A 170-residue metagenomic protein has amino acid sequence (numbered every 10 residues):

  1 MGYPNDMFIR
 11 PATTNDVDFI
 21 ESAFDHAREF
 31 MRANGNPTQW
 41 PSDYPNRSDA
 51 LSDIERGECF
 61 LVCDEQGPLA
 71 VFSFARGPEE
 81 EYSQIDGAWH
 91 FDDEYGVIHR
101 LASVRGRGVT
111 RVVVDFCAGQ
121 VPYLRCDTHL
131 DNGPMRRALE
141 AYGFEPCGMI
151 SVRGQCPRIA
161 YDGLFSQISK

Functional and structural regions predicted by a protein language model:
M7, Q66-V71, G96: Glycine-rich phosphate/pyrophosphate-binding loop shared by adenosine-nucleotide-utilizing enzymes
F8-S22: A short beta-loop-alpha structural element at the N-terminal edge of CoA-dependent acyl/N-acetyltransferase catalytic
R28-S48: Conserved GNAT-fold acetyl-CoA-binding loop/helix
L61, G67-G77: Conserved beta-strand in the GNAT
S73-R105: Conserved acyl-donor/pantetheine-binding loop and adjacent beta-alpha core of acyl/acetyltransferases and related
S103-G119, R136-A141: Conserved acetyl-CoA-binding loop-helix of GNAT-fold acetyltransferases
G119-D131: Conserved GNAT acetyl-CoA-binding A-motif
D127, E145-I159: Conserved catalytic-core motifs of GNAT/GCN5-like acyltransferases
